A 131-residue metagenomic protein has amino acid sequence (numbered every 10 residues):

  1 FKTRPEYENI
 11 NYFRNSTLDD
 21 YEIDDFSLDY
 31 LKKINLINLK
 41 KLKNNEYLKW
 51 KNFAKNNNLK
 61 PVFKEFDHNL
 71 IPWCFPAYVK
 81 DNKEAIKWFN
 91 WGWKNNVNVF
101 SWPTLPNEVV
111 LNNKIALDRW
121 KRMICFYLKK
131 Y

Functional and structural regions predicted by a protein language model:
F1-Y131: PLP-dependent aminotransferase class I/II
